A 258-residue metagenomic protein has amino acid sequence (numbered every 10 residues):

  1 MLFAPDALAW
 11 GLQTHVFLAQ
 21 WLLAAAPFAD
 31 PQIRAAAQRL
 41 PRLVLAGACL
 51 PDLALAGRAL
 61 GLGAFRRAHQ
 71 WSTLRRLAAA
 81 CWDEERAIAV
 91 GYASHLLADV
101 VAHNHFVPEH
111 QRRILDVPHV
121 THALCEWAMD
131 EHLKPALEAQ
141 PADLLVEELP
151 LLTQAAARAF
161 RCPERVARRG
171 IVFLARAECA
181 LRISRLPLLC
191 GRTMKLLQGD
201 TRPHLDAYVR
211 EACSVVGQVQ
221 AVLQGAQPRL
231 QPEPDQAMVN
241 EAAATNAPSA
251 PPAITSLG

Functional and structural regions predicted by a protein language model:
M1-G91, L97-G258: N-terminal leader/auxiliary helical segments
